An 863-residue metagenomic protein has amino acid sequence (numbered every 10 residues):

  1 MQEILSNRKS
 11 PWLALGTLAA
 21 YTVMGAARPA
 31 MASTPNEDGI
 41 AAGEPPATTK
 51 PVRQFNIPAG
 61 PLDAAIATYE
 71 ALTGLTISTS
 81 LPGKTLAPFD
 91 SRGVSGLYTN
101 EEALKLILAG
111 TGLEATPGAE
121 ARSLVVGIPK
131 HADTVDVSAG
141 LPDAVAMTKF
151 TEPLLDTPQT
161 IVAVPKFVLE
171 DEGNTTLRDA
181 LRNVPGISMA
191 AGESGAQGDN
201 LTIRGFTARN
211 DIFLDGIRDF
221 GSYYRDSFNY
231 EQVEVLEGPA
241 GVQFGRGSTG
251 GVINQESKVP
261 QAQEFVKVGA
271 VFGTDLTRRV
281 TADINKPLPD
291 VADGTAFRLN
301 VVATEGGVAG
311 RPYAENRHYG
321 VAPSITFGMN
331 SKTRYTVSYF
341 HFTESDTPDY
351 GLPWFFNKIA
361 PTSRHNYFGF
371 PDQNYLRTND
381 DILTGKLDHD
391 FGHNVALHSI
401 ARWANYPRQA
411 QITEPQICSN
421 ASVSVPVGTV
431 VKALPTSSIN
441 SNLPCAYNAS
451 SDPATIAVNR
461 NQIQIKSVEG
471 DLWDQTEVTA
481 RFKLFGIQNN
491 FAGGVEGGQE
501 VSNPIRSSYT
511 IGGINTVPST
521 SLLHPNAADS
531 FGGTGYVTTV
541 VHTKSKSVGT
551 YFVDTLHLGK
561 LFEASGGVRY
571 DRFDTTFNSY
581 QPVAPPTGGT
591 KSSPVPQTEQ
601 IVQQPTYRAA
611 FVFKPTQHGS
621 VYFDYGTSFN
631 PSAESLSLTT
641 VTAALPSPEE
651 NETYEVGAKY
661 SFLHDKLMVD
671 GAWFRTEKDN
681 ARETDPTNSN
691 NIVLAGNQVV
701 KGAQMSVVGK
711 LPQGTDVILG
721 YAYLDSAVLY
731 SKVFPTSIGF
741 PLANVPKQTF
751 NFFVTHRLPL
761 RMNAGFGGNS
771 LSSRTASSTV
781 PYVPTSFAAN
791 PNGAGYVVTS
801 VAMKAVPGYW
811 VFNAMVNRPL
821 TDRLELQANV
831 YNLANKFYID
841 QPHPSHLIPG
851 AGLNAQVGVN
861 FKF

Functional and structural regions predicted by a protein language model:
M24-H131: N-terminal export/assembly leaders
T76, H131-Q263, V656: Acidic, small-polar-rich N-terminal luminal/periplasmic segments of exported/outer-membrane proteins
F228-E231, V242-P323, M329-T333, D381 (+1 more regions): Outer-membrane beta-barrel translocator/receptor signature
T304-V308, V321-D390, N394-A396, I400-E469 (+2 more regions): Acidic/polar loop-and-plug regions of large Gram-negative outer-membrane beta-barrel proteins
T326-N330, E469, Q488-E500, V541-K678 (+4 more regions): Structural signature of Gram-negative outer-membrane beta-barrels, strongest in the C-terminal barrel of TonB-dependent
D388-D390, V395-R402, Y406-E414, V621-Y622 (+2 more regions): Membrane-embedded beta-barrel scaffold of Gram-negative outer-membrane proteins
K560-L561, R675-E677, L694-T785, A834: Gram-negative outer-membrane beta-barrel transporters
S770-T785, N817-F863: C-terminal beta-signal and adjacent terminal beta-strands/loops of Gram-negative outer-membrane beta-barrel proteins
